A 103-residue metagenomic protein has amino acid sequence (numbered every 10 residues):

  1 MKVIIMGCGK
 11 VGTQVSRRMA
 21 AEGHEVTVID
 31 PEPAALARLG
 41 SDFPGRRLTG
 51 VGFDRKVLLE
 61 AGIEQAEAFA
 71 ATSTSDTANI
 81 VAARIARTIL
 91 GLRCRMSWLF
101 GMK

Functional and structural regions predicted by a protein language model:
M1-K103: Cytosolic regulatory regions of ion transport systems
